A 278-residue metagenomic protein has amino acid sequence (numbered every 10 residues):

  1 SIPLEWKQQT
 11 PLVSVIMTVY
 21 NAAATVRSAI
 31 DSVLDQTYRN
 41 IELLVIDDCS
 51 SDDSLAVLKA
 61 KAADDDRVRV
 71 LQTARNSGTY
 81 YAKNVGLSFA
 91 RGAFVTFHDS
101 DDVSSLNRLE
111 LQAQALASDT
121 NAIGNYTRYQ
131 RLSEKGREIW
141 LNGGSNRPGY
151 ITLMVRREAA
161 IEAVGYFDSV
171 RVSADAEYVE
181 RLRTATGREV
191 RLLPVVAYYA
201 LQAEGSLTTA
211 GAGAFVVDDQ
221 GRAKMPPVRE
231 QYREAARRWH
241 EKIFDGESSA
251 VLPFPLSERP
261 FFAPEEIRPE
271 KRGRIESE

Functional and structural regions predicted by a protein language model:
S1-S277: Nucleotide-sugar donor-binding/catalytic module of glycosyltransferases that assemble extracellular/cell-envelope
